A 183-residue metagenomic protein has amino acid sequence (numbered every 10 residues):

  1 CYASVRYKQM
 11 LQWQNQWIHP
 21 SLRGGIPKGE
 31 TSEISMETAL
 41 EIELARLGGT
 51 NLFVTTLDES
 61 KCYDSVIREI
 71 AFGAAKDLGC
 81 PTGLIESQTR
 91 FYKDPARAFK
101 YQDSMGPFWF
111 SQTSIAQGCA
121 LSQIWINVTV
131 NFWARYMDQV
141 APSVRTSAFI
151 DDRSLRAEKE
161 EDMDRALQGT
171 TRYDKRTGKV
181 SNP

Functional and structural regions predicted by a protein language model:
C1-T129, A157: Conserved pre-catalytic core of RNA-dependent polymerases
L40, D138-P142: Short amphipathic beta-strand starts and helix->beta connectors
L44-L47, Q139, R176: Secondary-structure boundary motif
G49, P142-S143: Residue-level detector of alpha-helix boundary/anchor positions
G79-Q88, R145, K159-P183: Polymerase palm active-site segment centered on the conserved acidic dipeptide of motif C
S147-I150: Short glycine- and acidic-residue-rich catalytic loops of nucleotidyl-transferase/cyclase enzymes
D152-E158: Short beta-strand->loop micro-motif that forms the acidic, two-metal-ion catalytic signature in nucleotide-processing
